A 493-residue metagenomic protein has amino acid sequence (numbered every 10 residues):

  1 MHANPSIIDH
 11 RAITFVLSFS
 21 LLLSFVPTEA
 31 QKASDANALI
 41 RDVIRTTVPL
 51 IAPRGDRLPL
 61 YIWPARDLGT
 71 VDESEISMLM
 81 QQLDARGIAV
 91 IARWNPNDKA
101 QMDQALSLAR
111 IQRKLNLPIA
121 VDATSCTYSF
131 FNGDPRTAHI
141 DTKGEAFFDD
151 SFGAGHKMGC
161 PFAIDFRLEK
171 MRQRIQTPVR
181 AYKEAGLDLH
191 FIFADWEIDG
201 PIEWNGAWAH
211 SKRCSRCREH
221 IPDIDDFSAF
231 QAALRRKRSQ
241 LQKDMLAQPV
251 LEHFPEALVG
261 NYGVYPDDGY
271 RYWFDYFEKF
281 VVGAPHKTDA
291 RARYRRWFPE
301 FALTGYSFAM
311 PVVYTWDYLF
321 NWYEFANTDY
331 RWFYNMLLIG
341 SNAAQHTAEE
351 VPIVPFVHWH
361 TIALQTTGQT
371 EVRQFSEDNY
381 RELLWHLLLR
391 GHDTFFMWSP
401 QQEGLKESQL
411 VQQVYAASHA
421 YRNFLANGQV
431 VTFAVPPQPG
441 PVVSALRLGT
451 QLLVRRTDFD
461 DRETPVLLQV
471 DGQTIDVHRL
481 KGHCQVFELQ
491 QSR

Functional and structural regions predicted by a protein language model:
M1-D9: N-terminal secretory signal peptides that target proteins for export/translocation
H2, S24, E349-P352: Compositionally biased, intrinsically disordered/low-complexity regions enriched for serine, proline and threonine
D9-H10, Y380: Structural motif marking the loop-to-transmembrane transition
T14-S24: Bacterial N-terminal signal peptides
V26-A30: Sec/Tat signal peptide C-region and signal peptidase I cleavage site
Q31-R493: Glycan-processing catalytic domains of CAZymes
